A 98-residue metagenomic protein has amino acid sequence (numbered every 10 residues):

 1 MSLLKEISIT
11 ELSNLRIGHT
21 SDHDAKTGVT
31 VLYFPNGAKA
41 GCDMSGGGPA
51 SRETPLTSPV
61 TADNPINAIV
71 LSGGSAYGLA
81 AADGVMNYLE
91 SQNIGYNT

Functional and structural regions predicted by a protein language model:
M1-T98: Alpha/propeptide regions of enzymes that mature by internal proteolysis
